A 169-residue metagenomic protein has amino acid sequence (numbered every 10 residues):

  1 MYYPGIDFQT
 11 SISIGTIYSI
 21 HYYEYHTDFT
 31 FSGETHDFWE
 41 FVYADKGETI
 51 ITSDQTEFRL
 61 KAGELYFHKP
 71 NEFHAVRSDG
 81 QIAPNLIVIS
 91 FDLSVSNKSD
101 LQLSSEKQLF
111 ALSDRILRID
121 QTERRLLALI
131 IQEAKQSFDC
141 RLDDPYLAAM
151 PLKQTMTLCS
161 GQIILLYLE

Functional and structural regions predicted by a protein language model:
M1-L65, E72, G80, D100-L103 (+2 more regions): Generic protein-terminus/edge-of-domain signal
G15, H36, P84, T122 (+1 more regions): Generic structural microfeature
W39-E40, K61-A62, N71, I87 (+3 more regions): Short, low-complexity, polar/charged sequence segments that are solvent-exposed and flexible
F67, A75, I82, V95 (+2 more regions): A sequence-level detector of short, solvent-exposed, charge-rich linear segments
H68, F91, I119: A conserved hydrophobic position in a structured secondary element of the catalytic/binding core that shapes
N71-S99: Ligand-binding loop in jelly-roll beta-barrel domains
Q102-E169: Amphipathic alpha-helical segments enriched in hydrophobic/aromatic residues interleaved with Lys/Arg
